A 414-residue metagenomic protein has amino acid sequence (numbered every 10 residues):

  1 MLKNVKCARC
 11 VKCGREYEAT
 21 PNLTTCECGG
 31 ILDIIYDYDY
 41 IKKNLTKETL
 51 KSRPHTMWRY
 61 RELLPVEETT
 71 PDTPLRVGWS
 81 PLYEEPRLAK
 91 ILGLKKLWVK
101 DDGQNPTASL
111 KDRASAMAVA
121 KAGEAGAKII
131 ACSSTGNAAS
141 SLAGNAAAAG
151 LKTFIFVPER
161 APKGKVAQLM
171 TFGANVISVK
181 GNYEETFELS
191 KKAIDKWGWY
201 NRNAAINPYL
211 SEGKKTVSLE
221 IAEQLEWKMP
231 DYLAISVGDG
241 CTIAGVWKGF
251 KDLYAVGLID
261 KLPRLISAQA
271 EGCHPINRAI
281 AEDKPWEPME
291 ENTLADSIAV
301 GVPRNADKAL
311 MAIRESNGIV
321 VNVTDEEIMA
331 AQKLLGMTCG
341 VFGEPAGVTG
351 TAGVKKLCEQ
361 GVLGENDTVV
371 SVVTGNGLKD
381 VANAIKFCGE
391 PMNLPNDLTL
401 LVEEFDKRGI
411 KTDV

Functional and structural regions predicted by a protein language model:
M1-V414: PLP-dependent amino-acid enzyme catalytic core
